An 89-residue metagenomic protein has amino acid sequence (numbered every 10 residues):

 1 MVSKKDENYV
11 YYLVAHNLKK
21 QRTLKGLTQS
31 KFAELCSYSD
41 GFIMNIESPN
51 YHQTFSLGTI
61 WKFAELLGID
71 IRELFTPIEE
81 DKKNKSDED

Functional and structural regions predicted by a protein language model:
V2-L24: A short, Lys/Arg-rich alpha-helix, primarily the initiator
S3, E65, E73-D89: Short, charged recognition helix plus adjacent turn of helix-turn-helix-like nucleic-acid-binding domains
H16, D40-G41, S56-I60: Short alpha-helical elements of helix-turn-helix
K19, S30, W61: Residues within the helices of the helix-turn-helix
R22, A33, A64: The alpha-helix within a helix-turn-helix
G26-I46: Short alpha-helical DNA-recognition segment
N50-E65: Short, basic-rich loop-to-helix N-cap that marks the start of a DNA-contacting helix
